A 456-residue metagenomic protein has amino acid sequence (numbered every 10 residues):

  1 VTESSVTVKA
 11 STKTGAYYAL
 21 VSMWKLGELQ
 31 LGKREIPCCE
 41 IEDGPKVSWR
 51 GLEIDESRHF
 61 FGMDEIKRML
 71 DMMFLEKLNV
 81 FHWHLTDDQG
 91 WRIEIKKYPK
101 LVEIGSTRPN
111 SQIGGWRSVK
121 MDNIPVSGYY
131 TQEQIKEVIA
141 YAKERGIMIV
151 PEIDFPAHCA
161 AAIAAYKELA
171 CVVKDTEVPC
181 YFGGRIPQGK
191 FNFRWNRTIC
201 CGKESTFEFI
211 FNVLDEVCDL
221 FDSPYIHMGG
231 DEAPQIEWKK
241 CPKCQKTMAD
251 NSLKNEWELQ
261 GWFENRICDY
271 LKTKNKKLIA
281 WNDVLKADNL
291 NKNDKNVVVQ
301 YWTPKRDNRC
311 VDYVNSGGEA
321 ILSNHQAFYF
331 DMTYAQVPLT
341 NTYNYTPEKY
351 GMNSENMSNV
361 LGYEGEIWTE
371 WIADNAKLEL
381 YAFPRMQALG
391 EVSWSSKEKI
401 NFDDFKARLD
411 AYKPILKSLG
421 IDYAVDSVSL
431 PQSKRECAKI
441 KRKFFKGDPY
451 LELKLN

Functional and structural regions predicted by a protein language model:
V1-E208, V213-H227, C241, R266 (+2 more regions): Feature activates predominantly on carbohydrate-active enzymes
F60-G62, D88-E94, P156-A162, H227 (+5 more regions): Flexible loop/turn segments at secondary-structure boundaries
G62, T131, Q260, W302-T303 (+1 more regions): Charged, low-complexity surface patches
E65, Q134, F263, K305-R306 (+1 more regions): Residue-level preference for nonpolar/small residues embedded in alpha-helices
G128, G189, N196-F207, L253-G261 (+4 more regions): Hydrophobic alpha-helical scaffolding
E144-R145, K274, S316: Helix C-cap/helix->beta junction micro-motif
E208-F211, D215-G230, P234-D312: Gly/Pro-rich turn-and-neighbor structural signature
K277-L455: Flexible, acidic glycine-rich loops studded with aromatic residues
